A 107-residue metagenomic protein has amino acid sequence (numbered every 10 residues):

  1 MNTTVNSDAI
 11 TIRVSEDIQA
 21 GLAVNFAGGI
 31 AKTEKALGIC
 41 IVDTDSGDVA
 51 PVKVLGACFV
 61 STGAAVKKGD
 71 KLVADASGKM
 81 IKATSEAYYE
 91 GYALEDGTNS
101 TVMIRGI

Functional and structural regions predicted by a protein language model:
M1-I107: Surface-exposed, low-hydrophobicity beta-strand/loop segments enriched in small/polar/acidic residues
